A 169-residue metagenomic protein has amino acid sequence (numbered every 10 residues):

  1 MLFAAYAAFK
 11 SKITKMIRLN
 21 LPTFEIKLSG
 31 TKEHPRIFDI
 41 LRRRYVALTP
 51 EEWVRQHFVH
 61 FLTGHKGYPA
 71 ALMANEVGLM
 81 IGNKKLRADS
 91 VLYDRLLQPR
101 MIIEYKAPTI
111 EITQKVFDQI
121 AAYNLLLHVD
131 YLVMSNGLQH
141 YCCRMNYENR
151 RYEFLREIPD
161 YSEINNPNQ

Functional and structural regions predicted by a protein language model:
M1-K15: N-terminal amphipathic/basic-hydrophobic helices that include classical n-h-c signal peptides and signal-anchor
M16-Y131, L138-Q169: A short, conserved, highly charged catalytic patch centered on acidic carboxylates
